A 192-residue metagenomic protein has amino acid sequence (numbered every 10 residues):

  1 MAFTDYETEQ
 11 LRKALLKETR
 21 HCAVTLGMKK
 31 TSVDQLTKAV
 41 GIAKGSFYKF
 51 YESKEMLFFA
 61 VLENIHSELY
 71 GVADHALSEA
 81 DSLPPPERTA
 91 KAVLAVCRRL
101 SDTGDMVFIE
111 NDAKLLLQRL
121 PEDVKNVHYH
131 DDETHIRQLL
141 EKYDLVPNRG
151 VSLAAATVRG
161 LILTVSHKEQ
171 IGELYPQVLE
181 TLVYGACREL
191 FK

Functional and structural regions predicted by a protein language model:
M1-L26, V33-A39: Basic, helix-initiating cap at the start of DNA-binding domains
E9-K17, K30, F50-D74: An amphipathic alpha-helix adjacent to DNA-recognition modules
L11, K54, V61, I65 (+5 more regions): Hydrophobic/aromatic residues within well-ordered alpha-helical segments
C22-M56, A60: Helix-turn-helix
A60, D74-D102: Hydrophobic alpha-helical connector segments
S67-Y70, L117-L145, R149-A156: Amphipathic alpha-helical packing segments from all-alpha helical-bundle domains
D74-A76, I109-R119: Short linear capping/connector segments at secondary-structure termini
E141-A186: Hydrophobic/aromatic-rich alpha-helical bundle segments in the mid-to-C-terminal region
